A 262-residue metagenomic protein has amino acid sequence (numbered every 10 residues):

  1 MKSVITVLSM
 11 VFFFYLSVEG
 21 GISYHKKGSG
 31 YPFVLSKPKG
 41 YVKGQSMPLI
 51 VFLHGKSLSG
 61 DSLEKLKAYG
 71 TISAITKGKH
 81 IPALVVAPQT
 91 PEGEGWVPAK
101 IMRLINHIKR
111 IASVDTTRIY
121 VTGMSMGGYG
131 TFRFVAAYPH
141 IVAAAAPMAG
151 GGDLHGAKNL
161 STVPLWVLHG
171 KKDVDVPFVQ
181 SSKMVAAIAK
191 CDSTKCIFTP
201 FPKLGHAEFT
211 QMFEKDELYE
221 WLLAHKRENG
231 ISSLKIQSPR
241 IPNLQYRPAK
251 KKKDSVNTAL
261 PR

Functional and structural regions predicted by a protein language model:
V18-V42: N-terminal cap/lid segment of alpha/beta-hydrolase-fold proteins
G30, K39-L49, L160-T162: Proline/glycine-enriched tight loop/beta-turn segments at coil->beta junctions that connect or precede beta-strands
G40-Q45, G93-M126: Gly/Ser-rich "nucleophile elbow"/oxyanion-hole loop immediately N-terminal to the catalytic nucleophile in hydrolases
M47-L49, L53-L104: Active-site machinery of serine-nucleophile hydrolases
V121-G123, M148, L168: Short beta-strand immediately N-terminal to the catalytic nucleophile in serine-hydrolase-like folds
G128-P139, A145: Short glycine-enriched nucleophile-adjacent loop and the immediately C-terminal alpha-helix near the catalytic center
W166-H169, D173: Short beta-strand/loop motif that positions the catalytic acidic residue of the alpha/beta-hydrolase fold
V174-R262: C-terminal catalytic histidine-bearing segment of alpha/beta-hydrolase fold enzymes
